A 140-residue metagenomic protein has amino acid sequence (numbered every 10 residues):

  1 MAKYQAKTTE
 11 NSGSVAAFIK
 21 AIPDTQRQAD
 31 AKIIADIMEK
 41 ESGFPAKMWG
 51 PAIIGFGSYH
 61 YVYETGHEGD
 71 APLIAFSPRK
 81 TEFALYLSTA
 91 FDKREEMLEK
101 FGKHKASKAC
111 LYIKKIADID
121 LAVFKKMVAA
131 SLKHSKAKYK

Functional and structural regions predicted by a protein language model:
M1-K140: Charge-dense, helix-prone N-terminal extensions
